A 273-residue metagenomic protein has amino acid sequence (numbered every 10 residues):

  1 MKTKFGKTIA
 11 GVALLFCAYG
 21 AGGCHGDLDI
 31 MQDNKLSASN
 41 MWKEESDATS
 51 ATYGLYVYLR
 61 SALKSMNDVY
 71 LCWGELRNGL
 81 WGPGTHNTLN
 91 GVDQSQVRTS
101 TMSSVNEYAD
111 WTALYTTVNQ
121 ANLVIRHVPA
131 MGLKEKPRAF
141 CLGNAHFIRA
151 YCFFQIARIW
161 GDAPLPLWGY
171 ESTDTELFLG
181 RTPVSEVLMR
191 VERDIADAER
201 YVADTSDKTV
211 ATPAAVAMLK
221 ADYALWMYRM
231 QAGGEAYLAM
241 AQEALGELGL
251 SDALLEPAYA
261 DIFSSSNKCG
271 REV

Functional and structural regions predicted by a protein language model:
M1-Q32: Bacterial Sec-dependent N-terminal signal peptides
G23-C72, A258-I262: Membrane-proximal, proline-rich intrinsically disordered regions
E44, T49-S50, G54-L63, H86-W160 (+2 more regions): Conserved, well-structured interaction surfaces
D110-A113, G180-E186, Y228-M240: Short coil/turn connectors between adjacent alpha-helices in alpha-solenoid helical repeat scaffolds
A157-I159, P164, S206, W226-G233: Short coil/turn linking the two alpha-helices of tandem helical-hairpin repeats
A244, L250-V273: Extended ligand-binding clefts on enzyme/binding-domain cores
